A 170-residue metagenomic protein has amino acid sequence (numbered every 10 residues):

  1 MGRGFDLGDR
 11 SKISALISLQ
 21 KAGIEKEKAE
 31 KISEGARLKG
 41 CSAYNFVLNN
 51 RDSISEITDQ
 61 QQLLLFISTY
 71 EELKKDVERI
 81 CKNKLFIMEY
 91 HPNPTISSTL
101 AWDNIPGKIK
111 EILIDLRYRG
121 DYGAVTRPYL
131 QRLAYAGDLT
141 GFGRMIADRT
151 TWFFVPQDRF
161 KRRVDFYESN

Functional and structural regions predicted by a protein language model:
M1-I109, G141-N170: Acidic, aromatic-lined catalytic clefts of primarily extracellular/periplasmic carbohydrate-active enzymes that remodel
D9, R117-Y122: Short alpha-helix boundary/capping elements
A124-T150: Short secondary-structure subsegments characteristic of cysteine-rich extracellular domains
